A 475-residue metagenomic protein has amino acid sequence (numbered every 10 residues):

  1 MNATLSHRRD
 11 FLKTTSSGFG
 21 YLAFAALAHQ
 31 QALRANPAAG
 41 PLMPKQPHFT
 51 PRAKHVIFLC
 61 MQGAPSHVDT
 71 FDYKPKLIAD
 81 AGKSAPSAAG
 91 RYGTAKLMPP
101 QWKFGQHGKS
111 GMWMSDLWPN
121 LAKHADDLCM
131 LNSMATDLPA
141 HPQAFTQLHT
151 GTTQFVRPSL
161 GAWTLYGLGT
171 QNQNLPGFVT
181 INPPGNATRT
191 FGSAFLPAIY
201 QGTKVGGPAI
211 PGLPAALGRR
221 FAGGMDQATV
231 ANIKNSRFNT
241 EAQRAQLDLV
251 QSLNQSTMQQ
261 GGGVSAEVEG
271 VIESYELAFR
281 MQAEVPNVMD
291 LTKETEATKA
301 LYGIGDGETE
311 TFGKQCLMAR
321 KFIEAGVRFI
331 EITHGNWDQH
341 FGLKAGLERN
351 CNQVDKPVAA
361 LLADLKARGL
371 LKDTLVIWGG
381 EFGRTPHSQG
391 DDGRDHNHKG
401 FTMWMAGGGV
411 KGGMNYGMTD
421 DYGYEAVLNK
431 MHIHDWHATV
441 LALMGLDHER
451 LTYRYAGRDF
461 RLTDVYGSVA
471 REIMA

Functional and structural regions predicted by a protein language model:
M1-A475: Ligand-binding pockets and gating/stacking loops
